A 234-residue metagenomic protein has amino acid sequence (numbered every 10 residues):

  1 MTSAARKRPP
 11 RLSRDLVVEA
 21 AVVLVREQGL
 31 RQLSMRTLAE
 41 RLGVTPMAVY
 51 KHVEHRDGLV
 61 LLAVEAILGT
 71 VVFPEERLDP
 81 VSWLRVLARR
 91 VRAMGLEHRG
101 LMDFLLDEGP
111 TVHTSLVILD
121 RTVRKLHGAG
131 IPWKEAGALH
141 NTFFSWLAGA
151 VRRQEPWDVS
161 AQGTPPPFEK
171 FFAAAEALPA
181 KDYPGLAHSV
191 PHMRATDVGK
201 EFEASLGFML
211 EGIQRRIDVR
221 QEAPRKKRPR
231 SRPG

Functional and structural regions predicted by a protein language model:
M1-L12, V72-F73, K181-H192, Q221-G234: N-terminal intrinsically disordered/low-complexity leader segments
M1-T37, R41-V44, E54-L61: Basic, helix-initiating cap at the start of DNA-binding domains
D15-V23, E27-Q28, G58-P74, S82 (+2 more regions): Alpha-helical structural segments
H52-V53, L139: Residues in the recognition helix of alpha-helical DNA-binding motifs
V72-V117, W133-F143: Hydrophobic alpha-helical connector segments
I118-F172, R194, I213-I217: Hydrophobic alpha-helical bundle segments that form small-molecule/ligand-binding pockets
M193-G234: Transmembrane-helix exit segments and adjacent C-terminal regions of multi-pass membrane proteins
